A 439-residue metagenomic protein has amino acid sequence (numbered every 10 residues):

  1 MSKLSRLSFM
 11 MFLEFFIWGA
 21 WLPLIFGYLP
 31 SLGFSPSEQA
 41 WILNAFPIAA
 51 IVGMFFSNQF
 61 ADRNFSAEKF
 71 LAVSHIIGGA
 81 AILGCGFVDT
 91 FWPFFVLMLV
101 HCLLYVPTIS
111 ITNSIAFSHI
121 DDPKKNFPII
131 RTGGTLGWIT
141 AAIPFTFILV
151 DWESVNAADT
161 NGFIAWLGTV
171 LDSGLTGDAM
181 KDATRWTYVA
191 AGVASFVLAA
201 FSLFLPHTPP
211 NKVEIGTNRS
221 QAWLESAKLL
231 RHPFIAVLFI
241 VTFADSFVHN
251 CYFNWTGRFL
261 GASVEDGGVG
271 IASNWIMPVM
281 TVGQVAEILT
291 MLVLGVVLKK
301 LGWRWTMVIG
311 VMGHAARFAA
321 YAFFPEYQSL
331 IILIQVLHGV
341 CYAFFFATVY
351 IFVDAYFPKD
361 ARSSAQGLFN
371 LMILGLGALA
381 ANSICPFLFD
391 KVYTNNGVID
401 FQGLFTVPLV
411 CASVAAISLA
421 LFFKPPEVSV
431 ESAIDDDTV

Functional and structural regions predicted by a protein language model:
M1, T176, L205-V241, E265-G268 (+1 more regions): Juxtamembrane intracellular "pre-TM" segments in multi-pass secondary transporters
M1-P47, F234-T242, S246-D266, W275-V279 (+1 more regions): Helix-loop boundary and gating motifs at the non-cytosolic
F12, A81-C85, F91-I111, I115 (+2 more regions): Hydrophobic core of transmembrane alpha-helices in multi-pass small-molecule transporters, especially MFS/SLC-type
V52-S66, L149-V150, L289-W303, F389-D390: Helix-to-loop junctions at the C-terminal end of transmembrane segments in multipass secondary transporters
K69-G84, W305-A320: Structural signature of the two symmetry-related core transmembrane helices
C85-G86, A194-P206, L404-V439: Multi-pass alpha-helical transporter architecture, strongest for 12-TM Major Facilitator/SLC carriers used
V150-V193, F387-A412: A membrane-interface helix-boundary motif in multi-pass transporters
A157-G168, L203-L224, V428-D436: Flexible cytoplasmic inter-helical loops of multi-pass small-molecule transporters
